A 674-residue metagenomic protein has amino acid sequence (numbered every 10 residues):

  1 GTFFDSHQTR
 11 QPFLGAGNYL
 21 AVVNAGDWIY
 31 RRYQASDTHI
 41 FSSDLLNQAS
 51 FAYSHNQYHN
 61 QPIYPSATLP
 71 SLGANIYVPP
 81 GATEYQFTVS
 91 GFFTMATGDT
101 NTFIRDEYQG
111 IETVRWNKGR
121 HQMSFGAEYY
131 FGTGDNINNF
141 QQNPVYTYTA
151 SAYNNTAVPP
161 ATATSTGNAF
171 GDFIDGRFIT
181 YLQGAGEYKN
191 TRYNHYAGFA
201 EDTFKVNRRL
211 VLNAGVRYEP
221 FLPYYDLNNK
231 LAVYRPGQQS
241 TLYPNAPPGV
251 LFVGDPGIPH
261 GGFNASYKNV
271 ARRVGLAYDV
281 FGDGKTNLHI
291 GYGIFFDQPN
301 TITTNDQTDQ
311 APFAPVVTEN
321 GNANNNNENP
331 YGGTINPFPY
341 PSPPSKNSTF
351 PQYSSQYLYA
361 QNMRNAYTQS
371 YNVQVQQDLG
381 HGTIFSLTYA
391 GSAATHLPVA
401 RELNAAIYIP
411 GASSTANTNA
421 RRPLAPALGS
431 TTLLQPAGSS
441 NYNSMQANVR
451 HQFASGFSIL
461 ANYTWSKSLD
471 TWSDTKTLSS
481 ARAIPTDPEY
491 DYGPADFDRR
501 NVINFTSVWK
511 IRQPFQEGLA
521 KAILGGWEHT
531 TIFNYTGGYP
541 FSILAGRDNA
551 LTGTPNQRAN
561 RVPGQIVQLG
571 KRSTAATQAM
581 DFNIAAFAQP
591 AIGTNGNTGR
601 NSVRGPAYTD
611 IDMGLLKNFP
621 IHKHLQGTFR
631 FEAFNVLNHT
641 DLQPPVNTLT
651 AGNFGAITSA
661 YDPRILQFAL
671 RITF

Functional and structural regions predicted by a protein language model:
G1-K571, N595-F674: Short acidic-glycine motifs
Q589-G593: Amphipathic alpha-helical
